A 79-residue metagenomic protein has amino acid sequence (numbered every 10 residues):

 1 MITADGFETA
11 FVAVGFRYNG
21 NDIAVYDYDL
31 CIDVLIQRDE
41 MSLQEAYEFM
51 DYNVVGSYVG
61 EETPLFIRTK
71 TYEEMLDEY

Functional and structural regions predicted by a protein language model:
M1-Y79: C-terminal alpha-helical interaction appendages
